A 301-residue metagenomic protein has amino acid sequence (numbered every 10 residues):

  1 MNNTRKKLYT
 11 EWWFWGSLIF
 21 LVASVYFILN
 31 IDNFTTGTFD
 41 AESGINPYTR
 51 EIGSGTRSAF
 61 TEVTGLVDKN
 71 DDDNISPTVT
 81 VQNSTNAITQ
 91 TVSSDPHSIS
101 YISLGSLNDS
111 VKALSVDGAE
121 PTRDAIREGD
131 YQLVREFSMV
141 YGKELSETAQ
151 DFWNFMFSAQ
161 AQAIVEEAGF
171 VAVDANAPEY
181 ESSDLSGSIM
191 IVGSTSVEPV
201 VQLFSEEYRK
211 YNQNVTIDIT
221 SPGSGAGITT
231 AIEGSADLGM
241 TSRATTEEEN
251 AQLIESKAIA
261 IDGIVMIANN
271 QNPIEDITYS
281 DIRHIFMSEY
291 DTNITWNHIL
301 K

Functional and structural regions predicted by a protein language model:
T4-K301: Exported/periplasmic ABC-transporter solute-binding proteins
